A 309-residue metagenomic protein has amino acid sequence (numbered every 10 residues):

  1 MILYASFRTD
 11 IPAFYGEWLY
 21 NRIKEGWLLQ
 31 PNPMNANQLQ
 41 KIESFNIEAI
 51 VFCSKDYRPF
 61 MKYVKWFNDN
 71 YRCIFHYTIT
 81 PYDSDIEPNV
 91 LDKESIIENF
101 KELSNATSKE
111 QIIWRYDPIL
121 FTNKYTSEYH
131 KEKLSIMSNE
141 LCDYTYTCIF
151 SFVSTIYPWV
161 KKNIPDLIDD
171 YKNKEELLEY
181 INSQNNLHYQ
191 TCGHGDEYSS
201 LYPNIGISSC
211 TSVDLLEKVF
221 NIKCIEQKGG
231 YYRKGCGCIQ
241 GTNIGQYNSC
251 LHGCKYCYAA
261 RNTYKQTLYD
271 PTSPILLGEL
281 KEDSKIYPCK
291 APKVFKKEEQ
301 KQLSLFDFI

Functional and structural regions predicted by a protein language model:
M1-H76, T80-I86, F100-S104, T263-I309: Conserved Radical SAM active-site core
M1-Y4, E43, N204-Y247, K285-K297: N-terminal [4Fe-4S]-dependent radical SAM core
R8-D10, K55-Y57, T78-Y82, D117-F121 (+2 more regions): Active-site beta-loop-alpha junctions enriched in small/polar residues
Y82-V90, P118-E128, K162-K172: Surface-exposed cleft-lining segments at the edges of enzyme active sites
S95-V160, Y180-H194: Conserved C-terminal portion of the radical SAM core fold that forms the substrate/S-adenosylmethionine-binding
I164-K223, I275: Flexible, acidic/Gly-rich N-terminal and inter-domain linker regions that tether and position cofactor-handling modules
T242-N262: Local cysteine-cluster metal-coordination motifs and their immediate loop/turn environment, predominantly Fe-S cluster
